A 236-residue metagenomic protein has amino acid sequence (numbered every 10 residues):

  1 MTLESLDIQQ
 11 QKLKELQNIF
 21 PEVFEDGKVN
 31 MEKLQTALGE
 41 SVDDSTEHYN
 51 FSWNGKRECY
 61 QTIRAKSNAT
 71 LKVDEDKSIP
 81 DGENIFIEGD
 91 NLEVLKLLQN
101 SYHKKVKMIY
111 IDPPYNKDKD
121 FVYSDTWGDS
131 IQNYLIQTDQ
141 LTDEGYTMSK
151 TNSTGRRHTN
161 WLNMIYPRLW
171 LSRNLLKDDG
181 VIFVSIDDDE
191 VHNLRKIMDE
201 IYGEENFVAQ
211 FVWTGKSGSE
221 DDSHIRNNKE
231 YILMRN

Functional and structural regions predicted by a protein language model:
M1-Y110, Y115-P167: DnaQ-like (DEDDh/DEDDy) 3′-5′ exonuclease domain used for proofreading and 3′-end trimming on nucleic acids
T2, L6, I85, G155 (+2 more regions): Hydrophobic alpha-helical scaffolding
E83-I85, K105-P113, D179-F183, V191 (+2 more regions): Beta-sheet entry/capping signal
L97-L98, D120, H192-I197, D221-H224: A short acidic (Asp/Glu
N100-H103, K196-E204, R226-N227: Short, surface-exposed basic-aromatic patches at helix termini and helix-loop junctions that form
P114-K117, D189-V191, G215-G218: Conserved nucleotide-binding/hydrolysis micro-motifs of P-loop NTPases
M148-F211: Conserved Class I SAM-dependent methyltransferase catalytic core
W213-G218, S223-N236: Polar, glycine-rich mid-to-C-terminal structural blocks that act as macromolecule-binding/assembly scaffolds
